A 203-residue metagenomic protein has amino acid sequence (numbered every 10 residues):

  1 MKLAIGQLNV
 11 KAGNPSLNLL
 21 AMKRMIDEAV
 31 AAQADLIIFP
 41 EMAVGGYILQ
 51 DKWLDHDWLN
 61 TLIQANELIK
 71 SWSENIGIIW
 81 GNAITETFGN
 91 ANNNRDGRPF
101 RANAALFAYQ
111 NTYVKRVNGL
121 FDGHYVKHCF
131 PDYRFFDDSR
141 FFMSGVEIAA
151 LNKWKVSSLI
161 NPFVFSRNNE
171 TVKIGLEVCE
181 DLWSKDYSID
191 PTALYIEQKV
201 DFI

Functional and structural regions predicted by a protein language model:
M1-I203: Enzyme catalytic cores with a strong preference for nitrogen-chemistry domains
